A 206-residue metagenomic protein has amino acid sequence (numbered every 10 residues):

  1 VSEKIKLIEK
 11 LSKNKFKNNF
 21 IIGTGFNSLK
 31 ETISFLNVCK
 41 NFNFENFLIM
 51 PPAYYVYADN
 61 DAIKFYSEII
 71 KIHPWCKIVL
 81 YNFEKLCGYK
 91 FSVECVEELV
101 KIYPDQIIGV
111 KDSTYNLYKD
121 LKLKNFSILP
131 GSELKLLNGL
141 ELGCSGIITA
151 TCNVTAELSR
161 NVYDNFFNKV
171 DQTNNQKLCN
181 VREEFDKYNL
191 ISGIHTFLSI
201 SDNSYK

Functional and structural regions predicted by a protein language model:
V1-K90, V96, I107: Active-site beta->alpha loop and helix N-cap motifs at the rims of alpha/beta catalytic domains
E3, D61, T173-N174, N189: Soluble or luminal CAZymes and related metallo-dependent hydrolases
K15, H73, Y103, L198-D202: A broad structural signal for alpha-helix termini and local helix breaks/kinks
N37, L137, T196: Surface-exposed charge patches
E68-I72, F83-Y188: Catalytic alpha/beta core domains of metabolic enzymes, predominantly
N189-K206: C-terminal extensions of enzymes
